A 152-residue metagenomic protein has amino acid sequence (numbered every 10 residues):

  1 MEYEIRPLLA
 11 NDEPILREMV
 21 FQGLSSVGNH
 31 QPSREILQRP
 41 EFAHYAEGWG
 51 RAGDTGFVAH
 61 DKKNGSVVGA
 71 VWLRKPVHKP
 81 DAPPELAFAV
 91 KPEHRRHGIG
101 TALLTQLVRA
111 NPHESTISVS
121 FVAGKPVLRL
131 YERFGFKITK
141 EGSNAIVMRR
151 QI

Functional and structural regions predicted by a protein language model:
Y3-E18: A short beta-loop-alpha structural element at the N-terminal edge of CoA-dependent acyl/N-acetyltransferase catalytic
E4, A87-A89, S118-S120, R149: Short aromatic/hydrophobic contact patches that present stacked aromatics for nucleic-acid/ligand binding
A10, Q22-P83, A87-K91: Acetyl-CoA-dependent GNAT
A82-P83, A110-A123: Conserved GNAT acetyl-CoA-binding A-motif
V90, R96-A110, E132-R133: Conserved acetyl-CoA-binding loop-helix of GNAT-fold acetyltransferases
R95, I117-R129, N144-I146: Conserved beta-strand-loop-alpha-helix junction that forms the acyl-donor binding cleft
E132-G142: Conserved acetyl-CoA-binding loop of GNAT-fold acetyltransferases
